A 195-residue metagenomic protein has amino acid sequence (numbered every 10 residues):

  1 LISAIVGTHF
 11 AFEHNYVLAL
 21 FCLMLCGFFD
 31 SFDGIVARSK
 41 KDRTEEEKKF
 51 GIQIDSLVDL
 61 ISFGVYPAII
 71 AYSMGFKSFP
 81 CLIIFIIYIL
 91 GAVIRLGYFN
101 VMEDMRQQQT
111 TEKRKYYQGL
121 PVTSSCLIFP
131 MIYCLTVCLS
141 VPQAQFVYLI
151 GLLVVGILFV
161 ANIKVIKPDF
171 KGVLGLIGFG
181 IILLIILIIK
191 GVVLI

Functional and structural regions predicted by a protein language model:
L1, L18-F21, Q53, L57 (+4 more regions): Alpha-helical transmembrane segments of integral membrane proteins
I2-Q53, I84-I89, G151: Membrane-embedded alpha-helical segments that form the functional core of polytopic membrane enzymes, especially those
I5-A11, F63-S73, L127-L135: Membrane-interfacial alpha-helical segments at the cytosolic side of multi-pass membrane proteins
A11-L18, G75-F79, Q143, I186-V193: Transmembrane helix interruption/hinge and helix-loop junction motifs
F32-K48, Y98-Y116: Cytosolic, membrane-interface loops and tails of multi-pass inner-membrane proteins
S39-R95: Multi-pass membrane catalytic core of lipid/isoprenoid biosynthesis enzymes
Q107-I195: C-terminal membrane-associated helical module and adjoining short loops/tails
